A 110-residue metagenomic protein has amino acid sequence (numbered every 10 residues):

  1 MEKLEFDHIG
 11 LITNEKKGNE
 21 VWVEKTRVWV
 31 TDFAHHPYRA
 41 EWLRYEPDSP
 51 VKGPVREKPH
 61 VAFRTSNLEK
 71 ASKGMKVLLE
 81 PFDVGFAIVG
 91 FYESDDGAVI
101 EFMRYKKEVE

Functional and structural regions predicted by a protein language model:
M1-H35, A40-G53, K76-E110: Vicinal oxygen chelate
G10-I12, A62-S66: Short hydrophobic/aromatic beta-strand micro-patches that form the beta-sheet surface supporting nucleotide- or nucleic
K58-H60: Short active-site oxyanion
L68-G74: Short amphipathic alpha-helices within nucleic acid-binding modules
